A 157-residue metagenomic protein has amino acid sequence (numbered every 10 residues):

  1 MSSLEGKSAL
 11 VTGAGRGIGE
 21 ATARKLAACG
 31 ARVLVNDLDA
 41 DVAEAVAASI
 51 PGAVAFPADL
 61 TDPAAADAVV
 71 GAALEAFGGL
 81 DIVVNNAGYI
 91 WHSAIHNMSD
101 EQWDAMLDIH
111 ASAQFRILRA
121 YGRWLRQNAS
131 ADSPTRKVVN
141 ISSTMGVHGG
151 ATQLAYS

Functional and structural regions predicted by a protein language model:
S8, G15-G17: Conserved glycine-rich cofactor-binding loop
C29-A45: Conserved glycine-rich Rossmann-like NAD(P)H-binding loop of the short-chain dehydrogenase/reductase
A40-D41, A58-V69, D100: The beta1-alpha1 cofactor-binding region of Rossmann-like NAD(H)/NADP(H)-dependent oxidoreductases
A94-I95, Q102-L107: Substrate-binding pocket helix/loop in short-chain dehydrogenase/reductase
M98, G149-S157: Active-site loop-to-helix junction immediately N-terminal to the catalytic Tyr of the SDR YXXXK motif in Rossmann-fold
L118-R119: A short, exposed helix-loop element centered on a Lys and neighboring polar residues
S143: Residue(s) in the substrate-gating loop at a strand-loop-helix junction that position the organic substrate next
